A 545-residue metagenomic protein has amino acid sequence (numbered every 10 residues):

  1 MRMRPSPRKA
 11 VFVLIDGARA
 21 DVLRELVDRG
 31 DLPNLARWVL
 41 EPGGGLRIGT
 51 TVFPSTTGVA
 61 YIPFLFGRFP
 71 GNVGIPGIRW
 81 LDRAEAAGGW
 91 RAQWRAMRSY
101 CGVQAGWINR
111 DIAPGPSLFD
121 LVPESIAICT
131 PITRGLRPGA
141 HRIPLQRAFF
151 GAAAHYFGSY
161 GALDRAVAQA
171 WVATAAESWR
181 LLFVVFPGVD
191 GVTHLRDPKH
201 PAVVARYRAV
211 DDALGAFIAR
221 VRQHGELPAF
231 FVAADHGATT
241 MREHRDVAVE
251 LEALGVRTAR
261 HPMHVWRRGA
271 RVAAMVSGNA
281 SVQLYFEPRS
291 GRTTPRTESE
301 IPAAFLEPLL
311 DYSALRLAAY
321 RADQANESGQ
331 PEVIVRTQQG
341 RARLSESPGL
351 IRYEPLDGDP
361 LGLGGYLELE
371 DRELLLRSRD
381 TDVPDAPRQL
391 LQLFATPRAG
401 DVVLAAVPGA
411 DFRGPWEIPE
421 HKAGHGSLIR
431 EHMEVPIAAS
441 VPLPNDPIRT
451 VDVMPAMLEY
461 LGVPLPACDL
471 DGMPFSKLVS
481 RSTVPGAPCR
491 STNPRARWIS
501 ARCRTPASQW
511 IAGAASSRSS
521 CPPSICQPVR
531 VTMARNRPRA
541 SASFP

Functional and structural regions predicted by a protein language model:
M1-G45: Active-site-proximal N-terminal segment of extracellular/periplasmic enzymes that hydrolyze or transfer
F12-L14, L181-V185, F231, V403 (+1 more regions): Structural motif
R24, G30, P42-V59, I78-W107 (+2 more regions): Secreted, luminal/periplasmic, and some membrane-associated catalytic domains that remodel anionic oxygen-ester
G45-L65, C129-G135, D471, F475: Short, solvent-exposed turn/loop segments enriched in Gly/Ser/Thr/Pro and often Arg
A60-P201, R206-A209, R336-D380, A399 (+3 more regions): His/Asp/Glu-rich, glycine-adjacent segments that coordinate divalent cations and/or stabilize oxyanion chemistry on
G255-V256, H261-T293, Y366, K422-Y460 (+2 more regions): Substrate-binding rim/cap in mid-to-C-terminal beta-strand-loop elements of soluble/periplasmic
V383, R388-P419, G426-P466, F475: C-terminal substrate/ligand-recognition segments
S480-S482, C489-W510, A514-C526, R530-P545: Low-acidity, Ser/Thr- and Arg-rich intrinsically disordered low-complexity segments
